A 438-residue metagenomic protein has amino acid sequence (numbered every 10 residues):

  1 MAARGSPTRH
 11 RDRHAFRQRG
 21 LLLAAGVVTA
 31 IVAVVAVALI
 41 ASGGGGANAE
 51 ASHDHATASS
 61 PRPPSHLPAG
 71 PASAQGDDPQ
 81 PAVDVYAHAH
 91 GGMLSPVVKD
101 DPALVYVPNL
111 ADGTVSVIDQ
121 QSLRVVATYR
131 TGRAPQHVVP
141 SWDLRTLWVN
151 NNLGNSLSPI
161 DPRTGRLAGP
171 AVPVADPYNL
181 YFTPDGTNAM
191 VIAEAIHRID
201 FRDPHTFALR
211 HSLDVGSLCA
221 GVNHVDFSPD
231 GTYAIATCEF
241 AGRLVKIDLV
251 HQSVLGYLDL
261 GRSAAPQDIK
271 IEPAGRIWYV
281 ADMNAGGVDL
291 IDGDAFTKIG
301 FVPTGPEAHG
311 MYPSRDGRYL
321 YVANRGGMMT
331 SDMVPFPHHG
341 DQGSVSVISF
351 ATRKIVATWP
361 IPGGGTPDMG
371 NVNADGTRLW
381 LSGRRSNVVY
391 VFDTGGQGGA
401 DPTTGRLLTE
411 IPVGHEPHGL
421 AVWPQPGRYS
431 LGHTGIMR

Functional and structural regions predicted by a protein language model:
M1-R17: Terminal targeting segments of Actinobacterial cell-envelope proteins
H14-V28: N-terminal Sec-pathway targeting helices
V32-G43, A47, H53-R438: Predominantly soluble domains enriched in secretory-pathway, periplasmic, or organellar proteins
